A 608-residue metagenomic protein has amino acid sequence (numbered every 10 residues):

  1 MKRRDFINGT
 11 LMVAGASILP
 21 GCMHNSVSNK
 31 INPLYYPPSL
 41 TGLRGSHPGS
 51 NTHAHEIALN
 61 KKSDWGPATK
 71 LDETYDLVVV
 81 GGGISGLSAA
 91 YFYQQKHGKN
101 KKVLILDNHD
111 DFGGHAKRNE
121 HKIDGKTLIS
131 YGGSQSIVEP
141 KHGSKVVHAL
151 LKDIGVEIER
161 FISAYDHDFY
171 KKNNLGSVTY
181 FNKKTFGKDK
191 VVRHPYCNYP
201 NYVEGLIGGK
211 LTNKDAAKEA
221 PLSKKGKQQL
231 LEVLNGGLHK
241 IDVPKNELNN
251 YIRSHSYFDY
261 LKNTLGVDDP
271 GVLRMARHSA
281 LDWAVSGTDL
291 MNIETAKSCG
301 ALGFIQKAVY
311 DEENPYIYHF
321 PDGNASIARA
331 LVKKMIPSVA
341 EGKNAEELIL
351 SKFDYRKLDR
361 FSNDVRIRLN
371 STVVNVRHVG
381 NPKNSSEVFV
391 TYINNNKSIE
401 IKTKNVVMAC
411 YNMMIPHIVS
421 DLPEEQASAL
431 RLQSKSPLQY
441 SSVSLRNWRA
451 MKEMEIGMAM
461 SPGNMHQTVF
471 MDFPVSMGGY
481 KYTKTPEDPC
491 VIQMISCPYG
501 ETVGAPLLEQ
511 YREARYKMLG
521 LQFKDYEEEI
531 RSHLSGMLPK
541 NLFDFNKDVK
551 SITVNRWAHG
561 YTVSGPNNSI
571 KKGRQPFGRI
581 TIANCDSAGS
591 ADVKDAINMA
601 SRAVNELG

Functional and structural regions predicted by a protein language model:
K2-D76, Q95-N100: Extreme N-terminal leader/targeting segments of oxidoreductases
N29-G66, E120, S444, A450-G608: Conserved flavin/dinucleotide-binding core of flavoenzymes
S50, E56, K62-H239: N-terminal glycine-rich phosphate/pyrophosphate-binding loop and immediately adjacent elements
D76-S88, D107-H109, V373, N405-N412 (+3 more regions): Conserved beta-strand->loop/alpha-helix structural units within folded catalytic cores of enzymes with alpha/beta
A89-Y91, G114-H121, H417-D421, M454-E455 (+2 more regions): Short, solvent-exposed loop/turn and secondary-structure capping segments
S130-K141, V243-N250, E313-D322, A427-L432 (+2 more regions): Active-site rim elements
Q228-S371, P382-S385: Active-site/ligand-binding neighborhood in enzyme catalytic cores
F361, V365, L369-Q493, T502: Mid-domain catalytic core of redox enzymes that form a hydrophobic substrate pocket/lid adjacent to a catalytic redox
